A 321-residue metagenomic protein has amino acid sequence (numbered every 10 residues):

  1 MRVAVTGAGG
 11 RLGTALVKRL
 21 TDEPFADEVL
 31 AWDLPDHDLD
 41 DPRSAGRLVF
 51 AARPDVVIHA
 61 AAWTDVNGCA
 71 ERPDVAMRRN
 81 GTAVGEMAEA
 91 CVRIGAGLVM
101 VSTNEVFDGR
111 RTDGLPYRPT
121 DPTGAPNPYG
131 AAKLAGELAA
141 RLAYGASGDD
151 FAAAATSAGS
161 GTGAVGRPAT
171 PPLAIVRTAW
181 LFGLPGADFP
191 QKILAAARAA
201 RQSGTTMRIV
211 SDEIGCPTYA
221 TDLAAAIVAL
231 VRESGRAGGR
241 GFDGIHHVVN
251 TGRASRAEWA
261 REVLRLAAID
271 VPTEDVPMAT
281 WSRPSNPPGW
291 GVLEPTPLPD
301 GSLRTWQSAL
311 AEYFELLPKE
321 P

Functional and structural regions predicted by a protein language model:
V3-R19: N-terminal Rossmann NAD(P)H-binding glycine-rich loop of SDR-like oxidoreductase domains
L30-D41: Rossmann-fold cofactor-recognition segment
L39-G81: NAD(P)H-binding glycine-rich loop region in Rossmannoid oxidoreductase-like domains and their noncatalytic homologs
E71-V99: NAD(P)-cofactor binding segment of oxidoreductase domains
R78, T82-E86, D108-A155, T162-V176 (+1 more regions): Catalytic helix-loop patch of NAD(P)-dependent Rossmann-fold dehydrogenases
R141-A155, G159, G163-G215, T221-D222 (+1 more regions): NAD(P)-dependent short-chain dehydrogenase/reductase
A226, E233-S282, F314-E315, P321: Mid/C-terminal beta-alpha module of Rossmann-like enzyme folds, strongest in SDR-family dehydrogenases/epimerases
I269-V271, N286-P321: C-terminal amphipathic/interface module of NAD(P)-dependent oxidoreductases and related NAD-binding regulators
